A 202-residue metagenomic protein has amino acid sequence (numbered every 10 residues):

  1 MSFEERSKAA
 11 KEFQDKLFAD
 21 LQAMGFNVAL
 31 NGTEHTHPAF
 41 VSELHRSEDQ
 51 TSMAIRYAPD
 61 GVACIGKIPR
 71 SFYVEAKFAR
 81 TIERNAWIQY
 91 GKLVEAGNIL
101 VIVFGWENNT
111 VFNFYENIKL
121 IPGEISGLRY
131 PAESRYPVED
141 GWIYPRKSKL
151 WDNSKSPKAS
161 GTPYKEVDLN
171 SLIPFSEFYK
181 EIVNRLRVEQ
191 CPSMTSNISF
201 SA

Functional and structural regions predicted by a protein language model:
M1-Q50: Acidic-basic catalytic patches of nuclease active cores, encompassing PD-(D/E)XK and other metal-cofactor nuclease
E4, P59, V138-E139: Intrinsic disorder/low-complexity signal
A23, D49, C64-P69, A86-I99 (+1 more regions): Non-catalytic C-terminal interaction segments of nucleic acid-processing enzymes
G32-H35, V103-N108: Acidic carboxylate-rich catalytic motifs and surrounding loops in phosphoryl-/glycosyl-chemistry enzymes
M53-R56: A short catalytic or substrate-binding loop motif that flags glycine-/basic-rich loops and adjacent residues that bind
P59-R80: Conserved catalytic cores of phosphodiester-cleaving nucleases, focusing on short active-site segments
Y73, V101-F104: Structural beta-sheet core signal
R80-A86: Compact nucleic-acid interaction/catalytic patches
